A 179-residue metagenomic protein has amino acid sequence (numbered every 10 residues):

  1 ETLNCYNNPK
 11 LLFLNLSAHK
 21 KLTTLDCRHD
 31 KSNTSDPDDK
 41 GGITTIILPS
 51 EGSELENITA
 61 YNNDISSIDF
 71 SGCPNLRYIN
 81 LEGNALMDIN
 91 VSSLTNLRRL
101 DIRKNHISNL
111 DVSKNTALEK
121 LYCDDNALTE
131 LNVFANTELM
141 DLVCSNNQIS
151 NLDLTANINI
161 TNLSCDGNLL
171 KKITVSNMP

Functional and structural regions predicted by a protein language model:
E1-L3, L14, T23-C27, E56-A60 (+5 more regions): Conserved hydrophobic beta-strand positions in leucine-rich repeat
E1-T2, L11, S53, N57-T59 (+6 more regions): Extracellular leucine-rich repeat
L3, L14, L25, I46-L48 (+6 more regions): Canonical leucine-rich repeat
N8, D30, G41, N63 (+5 more regions): Consensus "Asn ladder" position of solenoid repeat domains
N8, H19-L22, D30, E51-E54 (+6 more regions): Leucine-rich repeat
N33-S35, I158-P179: Leucine-rich solenoid repeat scaffolds
D38-T44: Extracellular beta-strand/beta-solenoid scaffold signature
